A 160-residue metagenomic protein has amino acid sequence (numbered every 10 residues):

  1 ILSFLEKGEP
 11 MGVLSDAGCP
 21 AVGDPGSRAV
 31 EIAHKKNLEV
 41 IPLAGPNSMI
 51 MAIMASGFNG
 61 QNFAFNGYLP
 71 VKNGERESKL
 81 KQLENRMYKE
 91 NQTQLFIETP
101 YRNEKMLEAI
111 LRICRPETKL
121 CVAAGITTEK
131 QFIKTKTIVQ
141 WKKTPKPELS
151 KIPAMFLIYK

Functional and structural regions predicted by a protein language model:
I1-I41: Class I S-adenosyl-L-methionine
E6-P10, K89-K160: A contiguous loop/helix-start segment that scaffolds small-molecule binding in enzyme catalytic cores
S15, P42-G45, F96, V122: General beta-strand structural signal in soluble alpha/beta enzymes
D16-A17, P46, Y68, A124-I126 (+1 more regions): Fold-independent oxyanion-binding glycine-rich loops and adjacent beta-strand/coil segments at enzyme active sites
G18-A21, S48, Y101-R102: Gly/Ser/Thr-rich loops at beta-strand to alpha-helix junctions that form or flank small-molecule/cofactor-binding
C19, L69, N73, F96-P100: Conserved phosphate/pyrophosphate-binding and hydrolysis machinery centered on Walker-type P-loop NTPases, extending
G23-S27, E77, L107-E108: Conserved strand-to-helix beginnings and helix N-cap segments that scaffold or border functional pockets
R28-R86, T137: Class I SAM-dependent methyltransferase SAM-binding "motif I" and its flanking Rossmann-like core
